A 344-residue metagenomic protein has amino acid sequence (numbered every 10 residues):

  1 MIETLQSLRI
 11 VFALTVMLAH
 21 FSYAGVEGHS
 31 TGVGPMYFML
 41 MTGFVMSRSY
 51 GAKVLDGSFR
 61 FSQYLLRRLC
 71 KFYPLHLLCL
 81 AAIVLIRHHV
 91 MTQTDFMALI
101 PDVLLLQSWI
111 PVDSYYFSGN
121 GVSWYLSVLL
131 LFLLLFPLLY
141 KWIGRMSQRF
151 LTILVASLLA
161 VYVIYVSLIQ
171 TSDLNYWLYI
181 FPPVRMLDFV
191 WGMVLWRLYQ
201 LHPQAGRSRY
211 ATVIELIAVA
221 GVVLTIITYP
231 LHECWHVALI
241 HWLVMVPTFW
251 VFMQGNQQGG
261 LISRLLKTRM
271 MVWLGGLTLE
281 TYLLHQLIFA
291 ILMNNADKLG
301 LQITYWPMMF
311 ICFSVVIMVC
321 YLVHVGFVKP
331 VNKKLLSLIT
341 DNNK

Functional and structural regions predicted by a protein language model:
M1-I164, S172, R209, L277-T278 (+1 more regions): Membrane-cytosol interface segments of multi-pass membrane proteins, especially ER/Golgi lipid-handling enzymes
I2-E3, G25-P35, S114-V128, I169-W191 (+2 more regions): Interfacial loop-to-helix transition and helix-capping segments at the boundaries of transmembrane helices
T42-V45, V194, P247-Q254: Specific aromatic-rich, kink-prone transmembrane helix
L134, G192-P203: Internal transmembrane alpha-helix with an interfacial aromatic "cap," most often the third helix
L138-L139, V194-L195, I291: Hydrophobic transmembrane alpha-helices of multi-pass, membrane-embedded glycosylation machinery
R145, F181-P183, L201, A211-T212 (+1 more regions): Polar helix-capping/helix-linker motif
F189, I217-P330: Alpha-helical transmembrane segments of multi-pass integral membrane proteins
G206-L216: Aromatic/glycine/proline-enriched transmembrane-helix motif characteristic of membrane-embedded glycan-assembly enzymes
